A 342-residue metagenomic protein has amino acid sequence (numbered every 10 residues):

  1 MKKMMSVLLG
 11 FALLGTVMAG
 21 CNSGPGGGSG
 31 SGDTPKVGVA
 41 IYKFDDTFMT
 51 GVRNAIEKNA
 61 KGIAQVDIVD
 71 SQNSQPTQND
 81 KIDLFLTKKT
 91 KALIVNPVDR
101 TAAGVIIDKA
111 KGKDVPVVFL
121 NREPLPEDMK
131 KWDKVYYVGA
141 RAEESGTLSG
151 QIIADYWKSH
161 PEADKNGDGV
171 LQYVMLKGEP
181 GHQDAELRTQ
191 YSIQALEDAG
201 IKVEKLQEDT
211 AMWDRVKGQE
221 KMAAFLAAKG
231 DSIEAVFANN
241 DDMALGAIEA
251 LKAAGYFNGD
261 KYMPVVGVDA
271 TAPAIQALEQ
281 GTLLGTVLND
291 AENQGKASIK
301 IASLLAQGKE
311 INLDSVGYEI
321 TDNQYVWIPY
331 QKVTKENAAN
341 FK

Functional and structural regions predicted by a protein language model:
M1-K36, D108-V115, A338-K342: Short, low-complexity disordered leader/linker segments with a strong preference for bacterial N-terminal type II
D33, G169-P180, D184, A195 (+1 more regions): Hinge/cleft segment of the Venus flytrap/periplasmic-binding protein
K36-A55, N59-A60, D67-T90, N96-R100 (+3 more regions): Extracytoplasmic "Venus flytrap"
F48-G62, S145-S149, Q183-K202, K217 (+2 more regions): Short, solvent-exposed amphipathic alpha-helices that sit in or adjacent to ligand/effector-binding or catalytic
A60-S71, Q172-M175, E197-R215: Short beta-strand elements in bilobed, periplasmic/extracellular small-molecule ligand-binding domains
Q78, Y137-G169, G218-Q219, A270-A274 (+1 more regions): Hydrophobic alpha-helical segments within soluble ligand-binding/sensing domains
V95-G112, S192, L206-A277: Hydrophobic alpha-helical
I106-E144, E162-V170, T271-E279, L283-L284: Flexible loop/hinge segments that line or gate small-molecule binding clefts
